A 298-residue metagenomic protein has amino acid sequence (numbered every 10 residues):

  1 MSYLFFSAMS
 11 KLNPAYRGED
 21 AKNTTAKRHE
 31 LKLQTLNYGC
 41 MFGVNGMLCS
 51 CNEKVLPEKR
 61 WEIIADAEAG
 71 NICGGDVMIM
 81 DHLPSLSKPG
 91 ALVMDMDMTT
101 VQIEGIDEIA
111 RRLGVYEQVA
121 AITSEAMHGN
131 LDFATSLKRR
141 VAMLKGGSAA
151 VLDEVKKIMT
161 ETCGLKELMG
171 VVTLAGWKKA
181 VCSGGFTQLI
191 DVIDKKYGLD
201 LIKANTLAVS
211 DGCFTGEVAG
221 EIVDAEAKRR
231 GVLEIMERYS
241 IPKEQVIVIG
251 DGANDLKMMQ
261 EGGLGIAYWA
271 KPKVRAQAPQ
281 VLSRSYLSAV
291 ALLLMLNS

Functional and structural regions predicted by a protein language model:
M1-M94: Non-catalytic pre-domain segments flanking phosphatase-related domains
S2, L12-Y16, G129, A204 (+1 more regions): A diffuse structural propensity rather than consistent per-protein peaks
N13-Y16, C73, L113, Y197 (+2 more regions): A broad structural signal for alpha-helix termini and local helix breaks/kinks
H29, K59, G146, D153-S298: C-terminal cap/substrate-recognition subdomain and adjoining C-terminal extension of metal-dependent phosphatase-like
Y38-N45, S50, P84-A91, M96-L207 (+1 more regions): Alpha-helical substrate-recognition element adjacent to the catalytic core
I72-C73, V77-M80, P89, I106 (+8 more regions): General secondary-structure edge motif
G74-V77, D81-P84, D107-I109, A126 (+4 more regions): Short secondary-structure boundary micro-motifs
